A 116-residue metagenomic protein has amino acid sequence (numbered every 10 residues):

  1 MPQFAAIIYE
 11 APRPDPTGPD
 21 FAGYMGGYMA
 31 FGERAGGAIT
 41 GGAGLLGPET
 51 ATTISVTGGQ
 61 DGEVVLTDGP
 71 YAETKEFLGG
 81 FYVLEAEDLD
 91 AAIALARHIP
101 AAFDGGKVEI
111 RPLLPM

Functional and structural regions predicted by a protein language model:
M1-M116: Conserved, structured core segments of small domains
